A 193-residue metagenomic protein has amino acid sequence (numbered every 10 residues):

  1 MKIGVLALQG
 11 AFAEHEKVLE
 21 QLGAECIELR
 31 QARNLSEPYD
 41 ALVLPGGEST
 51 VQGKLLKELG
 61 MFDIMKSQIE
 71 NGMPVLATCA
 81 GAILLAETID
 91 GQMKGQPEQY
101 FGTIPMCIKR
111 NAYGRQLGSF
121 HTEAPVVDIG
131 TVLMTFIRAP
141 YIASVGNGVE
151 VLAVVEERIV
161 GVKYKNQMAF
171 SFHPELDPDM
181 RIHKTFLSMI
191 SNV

Functional and structural regions predicted by a protein language model:
M1-E58, F62-E70, M180-K184, S188-V193: N-terminal beta1-alpha1 cap of cysteine-dependent amidohydrolase-like domains
K2-G4, Y100, N166: Residues that mark the start of a beta-strand
L8, T78-A80, I104, R138 (+1 more regions): A secondary-structure boundary/capping signal
C26-I27, V75, Q167: Hydrophobic anchor at the start of a short beta-strand that flanks the dinucleotide cofactor-binding loop
A32, G47, A80-A82, P174: Active-site metal-binding loops of divalent metal-dependent hydrolases
V43-L44, A77, F170: Redox-cofactor binding/interface segments in oxidoreductases and associated redox assembly factors
S49-A124: Cysteine-nucleophile active-site neighborhood
R110-V193: Amide-donor transfer/coupling interface in amidating biosynthetic enzymes
